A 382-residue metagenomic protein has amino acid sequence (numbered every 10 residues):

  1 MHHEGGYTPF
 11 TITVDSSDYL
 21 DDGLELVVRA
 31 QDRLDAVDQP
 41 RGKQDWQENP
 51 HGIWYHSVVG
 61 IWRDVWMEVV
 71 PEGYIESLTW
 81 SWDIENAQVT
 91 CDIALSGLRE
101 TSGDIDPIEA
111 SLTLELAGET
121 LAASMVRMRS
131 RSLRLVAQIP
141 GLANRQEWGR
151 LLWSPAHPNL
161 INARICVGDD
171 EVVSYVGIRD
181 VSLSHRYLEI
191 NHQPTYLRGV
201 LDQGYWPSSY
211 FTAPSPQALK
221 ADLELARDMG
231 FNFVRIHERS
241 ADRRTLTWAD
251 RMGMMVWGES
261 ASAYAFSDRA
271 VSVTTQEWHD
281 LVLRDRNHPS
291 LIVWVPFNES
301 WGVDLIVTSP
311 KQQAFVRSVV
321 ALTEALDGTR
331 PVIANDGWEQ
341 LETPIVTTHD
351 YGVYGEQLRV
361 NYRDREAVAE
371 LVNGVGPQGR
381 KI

Functional and structural regions predicted by a protein language model:
M1-I236, R243, G253, I292-V293 (+1 more regions): Secreted/periplasmic carbohydrate-active enzymes, especially glycoside hydrolases
L223-E224, F233-I382: Substrate-binding/catalytic cleft of secreted carbohydrate-active enzymes, primarily glycoside hydrolases
